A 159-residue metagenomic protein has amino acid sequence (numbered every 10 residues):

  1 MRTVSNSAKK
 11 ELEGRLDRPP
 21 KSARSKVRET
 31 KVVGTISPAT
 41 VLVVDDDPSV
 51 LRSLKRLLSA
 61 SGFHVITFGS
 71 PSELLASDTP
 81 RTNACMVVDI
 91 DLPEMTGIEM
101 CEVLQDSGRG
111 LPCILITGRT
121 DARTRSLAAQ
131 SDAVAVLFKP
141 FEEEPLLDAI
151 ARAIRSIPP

Functional and structural regions predicted by a protein language model:
M1-L42, P48-K55, S70, A76 (+1 more regions): Non-catalytic signal-transmission and effector/linker regions of two-component phosphorelay proteins
T67-C85: Acidic, metal-coordinating helix/loop segments flanking the phosphotransfer/catalytic sites of two-component signaling
G69-S70, T96-E99: Acidic catalytic/metal-coordinating carboxylates
A76, I98-G110: Short amphipathic alpha-helix used as the core "switch/output" element in two-component signaling
I90-D91: The short loop immediately C-terminal to the conserved phospho-acceptor aspartate in CheY-like receiver
E99, T120-V136: Alpha4 helix (beta4-alpha4-beta5 surface) of REC/receiver domains from two-component response regulators
K139: A Lys-centered signature of the CheY-like receiver
